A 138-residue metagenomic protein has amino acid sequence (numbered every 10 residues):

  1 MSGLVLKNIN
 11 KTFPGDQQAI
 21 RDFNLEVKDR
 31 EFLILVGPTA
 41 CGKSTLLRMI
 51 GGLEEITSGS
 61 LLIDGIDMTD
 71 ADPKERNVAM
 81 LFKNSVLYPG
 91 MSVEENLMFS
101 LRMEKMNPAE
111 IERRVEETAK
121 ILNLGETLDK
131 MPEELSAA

Functional and structural regions predicted by a protein language model:
V36-P38: The feature captures the beta-strand-to-loop junction immediately N-terminal to the Walker
G51: Helix-to-loop junction immediately C-terminal to a conserved catalytic motif
G59-D67: Conserved ABC transporter NBD signature motif
D67, M98, R102, A109-T127: Conserved ABC ATPase "signature" region
M91-S100, M131: Short coil-to-helix segment of the ABC ATPase nucleotide-binding domain corresponding to the Q-loop/switch region
M131-A138: Conserved ABC ATPase signature
